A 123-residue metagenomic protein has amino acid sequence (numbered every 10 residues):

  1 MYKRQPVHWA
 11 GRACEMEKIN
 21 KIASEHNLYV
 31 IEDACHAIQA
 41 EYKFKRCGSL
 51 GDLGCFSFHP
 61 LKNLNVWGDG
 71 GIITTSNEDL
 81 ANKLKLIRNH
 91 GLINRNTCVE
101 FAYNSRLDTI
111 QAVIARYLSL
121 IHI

Functional and structural regions predicted by a protein language model:
M1-Q5, I121-I123: Conserved small/polar residues in nucleotide/adenosyl-binding loops
Y2, H26-N27, N63, A102: Generic secretory/membrane-interface signal
K3-Q5, A10-F44, N77: Catalytic PLP-binding core of fold-type I/II PLP enzymes
A37-K43, L50-I121: Active-site region of PLP-dependent enzymes
